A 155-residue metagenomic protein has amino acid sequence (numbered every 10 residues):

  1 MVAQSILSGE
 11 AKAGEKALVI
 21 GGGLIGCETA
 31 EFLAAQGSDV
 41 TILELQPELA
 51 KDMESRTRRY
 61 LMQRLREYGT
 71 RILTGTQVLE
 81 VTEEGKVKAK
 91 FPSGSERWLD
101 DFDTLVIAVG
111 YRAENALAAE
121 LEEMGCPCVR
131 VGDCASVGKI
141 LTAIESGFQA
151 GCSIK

Functional and structural regions predicted by a protein language model:
M1-Q36, E122-K139: Glycine-rich dinucleotide-binding loop and its adjacent helix/turn
Q4-I6, S93, F102-N115: Glycine-/small-residue-rich beta->alpha transition segments that form the dinucleotide
L7, E31-V78, A135-G138: Rossmann-like dinucleotide-binding cores of NAD(P)H-dependent redox enzymes
L18, T41-L43, L73, V106 (+1 more regions): Hydrophobic/aromatic beta-strand patches that form the interior of the parallel beta-sheet core in alpha/beta enzyme
G21, E44-Q46, V109, G132: Short beta-strand/turn micro-motifs composed of small residues that flank or help shape donor/cofactor-binding pockets
A30-F32, E54, L117-L121, T142-A143: Short amphipathic alpha-helical segments
T82-L99, L105: Conserved beta-strand-loop-beta-strand element in the redox core of flavoprotein oxidoreductases
A143-K155: An active-site-proximal "capping" alpha-helix that borders the catalytic cofactor pocket
